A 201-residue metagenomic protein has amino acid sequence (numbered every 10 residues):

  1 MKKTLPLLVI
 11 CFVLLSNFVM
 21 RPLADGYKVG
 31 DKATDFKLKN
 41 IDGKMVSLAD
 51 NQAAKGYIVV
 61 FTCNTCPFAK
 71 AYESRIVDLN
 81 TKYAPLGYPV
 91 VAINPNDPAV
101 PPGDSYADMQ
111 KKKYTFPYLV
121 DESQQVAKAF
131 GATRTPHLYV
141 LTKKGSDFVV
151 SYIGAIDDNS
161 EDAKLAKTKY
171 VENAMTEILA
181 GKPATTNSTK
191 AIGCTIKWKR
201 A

Functional and structural regions predicted by a protein language model:
M1-D25: Bacterial Sec-dependent N-terminal signal peptides
R21-A49: N-terminal "domain-start" segment that seeds a small globular fold
T34, Y114-P117, A132-Y139: Structural micro-motif
A49-K70, M175: Short active-site neighborhood of thiol/selenol oxidoreductases, capturing the structured segment around
C63-T65, N94-P98, S160-K164: Second-shell loop/turn segments in exported
C63-Y72, L138, C194-K197: Short, thiol/selenol-centered motifs that function as redox-active sites or metal-ligating centers
K70-K112, L119-A129: Structural microenvironment flanking redox-active thiols in thiol-disulfide oxidoreductases
S123-R200: Thiol/selenol-based redox catalytic cores and closely related redox-interacting motifs
